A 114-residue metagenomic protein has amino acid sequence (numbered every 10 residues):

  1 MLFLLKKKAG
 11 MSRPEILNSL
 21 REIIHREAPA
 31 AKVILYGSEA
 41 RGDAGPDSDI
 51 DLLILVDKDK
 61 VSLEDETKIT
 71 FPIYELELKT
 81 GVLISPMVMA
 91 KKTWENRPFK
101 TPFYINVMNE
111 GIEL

Functional and structural regions predicted by a protein language model:
M1-K32, A40-G42, P46, D57-L114: Catalytic core of pol beta-like nucleotidyltransferases
D51-L55: Short, aliphatic-rich beta-strand segments
